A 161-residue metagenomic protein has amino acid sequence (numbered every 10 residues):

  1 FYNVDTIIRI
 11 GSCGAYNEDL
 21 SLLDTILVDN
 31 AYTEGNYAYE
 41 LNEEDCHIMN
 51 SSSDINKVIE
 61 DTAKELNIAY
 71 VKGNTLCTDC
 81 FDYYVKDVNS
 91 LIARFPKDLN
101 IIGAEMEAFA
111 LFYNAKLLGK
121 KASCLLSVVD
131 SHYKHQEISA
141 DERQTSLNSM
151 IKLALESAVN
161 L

Functional and structural regions predicted by a protein language model:
F1-V58: Metabolite-binding pocket within alpha/beta catalytic cores that recognizes anionic/polar moieties
T6-I10, L27, Y70-C77, I102-M106 (+1 more regions): General beta-strand structural signal in soluble alpha/beta enzymes
G14, L76-D82, A110, V129-S131: Glycine-rich beta-alpha junction loops
C46-D98: Active-site rim beta-loop-alpha module in soluble metabolic enzymes
V58-L66, N114, L153-L161: Generic non-transmembrane alpha-helical segments
V88-K121: A C-terminal functional module that forms or caps the active site or interfaces directly with catalytic machinery
F109-E142: Zn-dependent metallopeptidase/amidohydrolase metal-coordination segment
H132-L161: His/Asp/Glu-rich mid-to-C-terminal helical/loop segments that flank catalytic regions of hydrolases
